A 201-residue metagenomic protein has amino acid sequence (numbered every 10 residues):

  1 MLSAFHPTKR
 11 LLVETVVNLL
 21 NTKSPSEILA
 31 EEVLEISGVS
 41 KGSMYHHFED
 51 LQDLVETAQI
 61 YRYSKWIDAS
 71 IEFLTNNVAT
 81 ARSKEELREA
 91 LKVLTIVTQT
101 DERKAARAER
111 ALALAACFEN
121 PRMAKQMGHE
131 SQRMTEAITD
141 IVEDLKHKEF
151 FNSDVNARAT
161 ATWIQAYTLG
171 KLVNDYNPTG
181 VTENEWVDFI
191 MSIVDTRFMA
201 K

Functional and structural regions predicted by a protein language model:
M1-P7, K201: N-terminal intrinsically disordered/low-complexity leader segments
F5, L11, T15, L19-T57 (+1 more regions): Helix-turn-helix
K9, Q59, Y63, R103 (+1 more regions): Amphipathic, non-transmembrane alpha-helical scaffold segments
L11, T15-K23, A69-F73, E109 (+3 more regions): Solvent-exposed, amphipathic alpha-helical segments
E49-D53, T57, V78, R82 (+2 more regions): Residues in soluble alpha-helical coiled-coils and helical-bundle/repeat scaffolds
T57, S70-R107, A157-I164, V187: Hydrophobic alpha-helical connector segments
T100-A124: Amphipathic alpha-helical segments used for helix-helix packing
A124-G128, Q132, K146-V194, K201: Hydrophobic/aromatic-rich alpha-helical bundle segments in the mid-to-C-terminal region
